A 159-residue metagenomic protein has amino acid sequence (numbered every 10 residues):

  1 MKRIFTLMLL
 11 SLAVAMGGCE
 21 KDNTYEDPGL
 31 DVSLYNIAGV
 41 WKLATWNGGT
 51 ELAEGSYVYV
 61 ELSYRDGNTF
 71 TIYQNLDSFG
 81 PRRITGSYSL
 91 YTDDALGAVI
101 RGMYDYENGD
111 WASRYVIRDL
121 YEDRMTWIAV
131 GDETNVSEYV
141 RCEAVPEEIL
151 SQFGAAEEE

Functional and structural regions predicted by a protein language model:
M1-I4, E20-K21: Positively charged n-region of N-terminal signal peptides that target proteins for export
I4-A13: Sec-dependent N-terminal signal peptides
A15-G18: C-terminal motif of bacterial Sec signal peptides marking the signal peptidase cleavage site
E20-T85, D93-E159: Lipid interaction determinants
